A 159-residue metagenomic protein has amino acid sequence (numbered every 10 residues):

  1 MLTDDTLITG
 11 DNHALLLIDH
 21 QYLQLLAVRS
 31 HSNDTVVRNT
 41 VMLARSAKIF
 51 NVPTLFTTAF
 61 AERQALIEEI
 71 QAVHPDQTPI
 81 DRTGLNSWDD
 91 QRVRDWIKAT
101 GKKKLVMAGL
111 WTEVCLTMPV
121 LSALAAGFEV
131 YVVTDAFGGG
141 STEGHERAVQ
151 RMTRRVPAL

Functional and structural regions predicted by a protein language model:
L2-L7, D11-A14, E62-L159: Active-site-adjacent betaalpha module
G10-H13, V28-L55: A short alpha/beta connector and helix-capping loop motif
H13, I18-Q21: Catalytic-site beta-strand/loop segments enriched in glycine and acidic/polar residues
I18, T54-A59: Short beta-strand segments at enzyme active-site cores
Q21-A27: Short acidic, Gly/Ser-rich segments with clustered Asp/Glu that frequently serve as metal-coordination loops in enzyme
S32-N33, F56-T58, R82-L85: Short, flexible loop segments at the rims of nucleotide/cofactor-binding pockets, characterized by
